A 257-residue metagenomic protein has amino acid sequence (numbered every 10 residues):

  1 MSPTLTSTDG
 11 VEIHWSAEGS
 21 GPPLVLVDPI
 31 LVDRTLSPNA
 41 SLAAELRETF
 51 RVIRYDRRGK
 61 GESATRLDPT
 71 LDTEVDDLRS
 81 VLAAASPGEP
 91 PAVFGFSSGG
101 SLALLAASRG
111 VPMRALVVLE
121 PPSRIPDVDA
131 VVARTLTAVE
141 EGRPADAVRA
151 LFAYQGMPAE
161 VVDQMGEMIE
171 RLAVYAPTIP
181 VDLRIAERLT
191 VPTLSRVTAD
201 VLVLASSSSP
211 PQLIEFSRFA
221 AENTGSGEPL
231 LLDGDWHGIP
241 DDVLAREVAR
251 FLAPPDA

Functional and structural regions predicted by a protein language model:
T4-A64: Conserved HGGG/HGGXW glycine-rich cap/lid loop of the alpha/beta-hydrolase fold
L26-I30, F94, L204-S206: Short hydrophobic segments within beta-strands
A44, I53-P91: Active-site loop/oxyanion-hole signature of alpha/beta-hydrolase fold enzymes
R57-K60, P121, G234: Active-site loop/turn elements of alpha/beta-hydrolase fold enzymes, especially the short glycine-/histidine-rich
E89-I125: Conserved hydrolase catalytic core segment
P121-E167, D182-L183: Helix-rich cap/lid subdomain of alpha/beta-hydrolase
R171-N223, L231-D241: Conserved serine/cysteine hydrolase catalytic core
S226-A257: Catalytic active-site module of serine/aspartate enzymes centered on a nucleophile-bearing elbow/loop
